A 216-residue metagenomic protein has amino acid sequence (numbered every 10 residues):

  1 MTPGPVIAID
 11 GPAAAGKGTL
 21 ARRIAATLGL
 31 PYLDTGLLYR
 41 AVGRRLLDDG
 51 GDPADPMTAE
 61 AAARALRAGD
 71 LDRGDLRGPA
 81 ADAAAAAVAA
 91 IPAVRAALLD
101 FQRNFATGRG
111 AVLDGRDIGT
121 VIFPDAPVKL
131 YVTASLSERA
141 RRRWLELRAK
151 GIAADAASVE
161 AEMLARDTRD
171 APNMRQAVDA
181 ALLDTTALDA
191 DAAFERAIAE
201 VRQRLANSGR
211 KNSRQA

Functional and structural regions predicted by a protein language model:
M1-V6: Extreme N-terminal, non-catalytic leader segments that precede Walker-type/kinase nucleotide-binding cores
I9: Hydrophobic anchor at the beta1->P-loop junction of P-loop NTPases
A14: Walker A (P-loop) phosphate-binding loop of P-loop NTPases
K17: Conserved lysine of the Walker
L20: Hydrophobic positions on the alpha1 helix immediately C-terminal to the Walker A/P-loop
A25-T35, G51: Post-Walker A helix-loop "phosphate-sensing" segment adjacent to the P-loop in P-loop NTPases
L37-A111, T120, S137-R141, L145 (+5 more regions): ATP-dependent small-molecule kinase phosphotransfer cores that center on conserved nucleotide phosphate-binding segments
P127-V128, Q176-A192: Phosphate-binding beta-loop-alpha motif at adenosine-nucleotide cofactor sites
